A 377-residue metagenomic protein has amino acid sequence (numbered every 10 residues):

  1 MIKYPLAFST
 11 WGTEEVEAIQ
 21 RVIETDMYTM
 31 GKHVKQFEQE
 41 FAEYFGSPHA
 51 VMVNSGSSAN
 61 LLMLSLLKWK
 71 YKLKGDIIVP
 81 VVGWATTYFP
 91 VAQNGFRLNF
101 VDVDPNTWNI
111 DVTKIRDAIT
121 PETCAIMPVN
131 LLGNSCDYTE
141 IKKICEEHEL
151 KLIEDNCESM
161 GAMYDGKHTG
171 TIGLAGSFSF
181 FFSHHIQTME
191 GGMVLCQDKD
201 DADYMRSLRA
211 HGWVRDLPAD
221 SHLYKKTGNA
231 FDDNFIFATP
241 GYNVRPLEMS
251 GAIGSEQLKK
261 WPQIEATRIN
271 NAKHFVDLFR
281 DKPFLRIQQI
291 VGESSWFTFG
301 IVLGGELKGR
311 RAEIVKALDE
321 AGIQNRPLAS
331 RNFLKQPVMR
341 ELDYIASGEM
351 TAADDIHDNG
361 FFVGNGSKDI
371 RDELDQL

Functional and structural regions predicted by a protein language model:
M1-M27, K32, F235-A238, V363-G364: N-terminal "arm"/small-domain region of PLP-dependent enzymes with the aminotransferase-like
M27, G31-D76, P90-A92, F100-D102 (+1 more regions): Phosphate-binding glycine-rich loop
V34-E40, Y44-V51, S57, D102 (+6 more regions): PLP-dependent aminotransferase class I/II
K68-E147, K151-N156, M163: PLP-dependent aminotransferase-like
I78, N99, L152-I153, S177 (+2 more regions): Structural detector of well-ordered beta-strand residues that form the stable sheet scaffold of enzyme domains
K151-I153, A175, G360-F362: Structural preference for beta-strand elements that scaffold enzyme active sites
E154-T188, D203, D233-I236: Conserved active-site segment immediately N-terminal to the catalytic lysine that forms the internal aldimine
T188-G192, G254: Adenylate-forming
